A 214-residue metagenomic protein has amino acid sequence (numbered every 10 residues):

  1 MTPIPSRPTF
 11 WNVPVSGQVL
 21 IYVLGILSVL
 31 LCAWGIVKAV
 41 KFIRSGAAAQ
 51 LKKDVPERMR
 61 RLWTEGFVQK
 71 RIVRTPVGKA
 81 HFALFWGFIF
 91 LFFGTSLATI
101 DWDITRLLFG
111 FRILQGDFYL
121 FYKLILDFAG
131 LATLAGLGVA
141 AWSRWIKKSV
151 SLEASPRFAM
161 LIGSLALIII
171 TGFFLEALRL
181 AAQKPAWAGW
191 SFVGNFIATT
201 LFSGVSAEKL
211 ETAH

Functional and structural regions predicted by a protein language model:
T2-H214: Membrane-embedded alpha-helical bundles of multi-pass integral membrane proteins
